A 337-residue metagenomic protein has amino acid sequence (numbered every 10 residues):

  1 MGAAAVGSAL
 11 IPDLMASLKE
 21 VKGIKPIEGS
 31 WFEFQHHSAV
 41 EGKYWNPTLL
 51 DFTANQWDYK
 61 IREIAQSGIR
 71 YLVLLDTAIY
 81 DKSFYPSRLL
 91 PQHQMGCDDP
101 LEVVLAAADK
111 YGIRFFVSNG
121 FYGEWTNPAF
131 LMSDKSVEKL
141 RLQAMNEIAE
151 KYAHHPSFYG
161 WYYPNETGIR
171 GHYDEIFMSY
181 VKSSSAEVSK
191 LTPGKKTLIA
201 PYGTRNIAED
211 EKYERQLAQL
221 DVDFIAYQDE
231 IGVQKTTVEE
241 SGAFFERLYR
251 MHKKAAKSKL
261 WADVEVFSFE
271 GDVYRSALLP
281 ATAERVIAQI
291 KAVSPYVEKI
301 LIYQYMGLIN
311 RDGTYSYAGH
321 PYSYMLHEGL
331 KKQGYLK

Functional and structural regions predicted by a protein language model:
M1-S17: N-terminal export signals
L18-I64, I69, L75, G203: Boundary/entry segment of secreted carbohydrate-active catalytic domains
A54-Y122, I176-K195, E240-G242, Y249: Aromatic-lined substrate-binding rim segments of carbohydrate-active enzymes
G96-Y111, M132-G160, Q216, A292-V293: An active-site-proximal structural segment forming one wall of the substrate-binding cleft that immediately precedes
F116-P128, G160-E166, S184-D210, Y227 (+2 more regions): Aromatic-lined carbohydrate-recognition surfaces of secreted/lumenal glycan-active proteins
Y122-W125, A144-E175: Active-site groove signature of glycoside hydrolases
P156-N165, D210-E239: Aromatic- and acid-rich polysaccharide-binding/catalytic face of secreted or lumenal carbohydrate-active enzymes
Q234, S258-L336: Substrate-binding cleft of secreted/luminal carbohydrate-active enzymes
